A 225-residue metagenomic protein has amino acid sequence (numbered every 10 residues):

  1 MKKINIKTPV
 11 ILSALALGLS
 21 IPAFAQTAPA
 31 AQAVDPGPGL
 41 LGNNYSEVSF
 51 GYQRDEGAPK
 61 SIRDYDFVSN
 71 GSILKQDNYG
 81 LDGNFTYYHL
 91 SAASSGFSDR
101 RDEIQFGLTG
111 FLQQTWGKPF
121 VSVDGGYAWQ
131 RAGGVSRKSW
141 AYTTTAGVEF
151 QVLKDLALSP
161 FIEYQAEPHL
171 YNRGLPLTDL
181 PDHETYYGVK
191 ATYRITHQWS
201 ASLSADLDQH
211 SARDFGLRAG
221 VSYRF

Functional and structural regions predicted by a protein language model:
M1-Q26: Gram-negative bacterial Sec-dependent N-terminal signal peptides
A23-A92: Short glycine/proline- and aromatic-enriched beta-strand/turn motifs that initiate or cap beta-hairpins
E47, D66-V68, Q105-T109, T143-T145 (+2 more regions): Membrane-embedded beta-strand positions in outer-membrane beta-barrel channels/transporters
A58-S61, S72-N78, H89, L112-V121 (+3 more regions): Outer-membrane beta-barrel transmembrane domain signature
L81-G83, A146, L217-A219: One face of beta-strands
L81-T109: Surface-exposed loop and membrane-interface regions of Gram-negative outer-membrane beta-barrel proteins
